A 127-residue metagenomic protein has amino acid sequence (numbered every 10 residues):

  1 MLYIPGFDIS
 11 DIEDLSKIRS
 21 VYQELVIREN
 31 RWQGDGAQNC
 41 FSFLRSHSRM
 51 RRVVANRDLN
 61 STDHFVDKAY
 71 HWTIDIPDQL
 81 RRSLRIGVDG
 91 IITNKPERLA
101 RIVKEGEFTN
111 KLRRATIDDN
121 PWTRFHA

Functional and structural regions predicted by a protein language model:
M1-A127: Catalytic cores of phosphodiester-bond hydrolases, prominently lipid phosphodiesterases
